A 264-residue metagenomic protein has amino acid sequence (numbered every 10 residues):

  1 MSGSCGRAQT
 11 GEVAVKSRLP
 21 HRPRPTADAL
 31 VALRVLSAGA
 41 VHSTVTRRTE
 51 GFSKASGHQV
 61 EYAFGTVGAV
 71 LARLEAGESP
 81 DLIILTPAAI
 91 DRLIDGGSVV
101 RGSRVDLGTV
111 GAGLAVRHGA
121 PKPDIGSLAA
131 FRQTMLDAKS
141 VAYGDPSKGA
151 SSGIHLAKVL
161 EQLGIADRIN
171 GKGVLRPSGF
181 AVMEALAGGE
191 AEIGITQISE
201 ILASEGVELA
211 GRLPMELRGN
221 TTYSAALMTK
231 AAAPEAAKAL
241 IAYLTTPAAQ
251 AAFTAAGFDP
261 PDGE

Functional and structural regions predicted by a protein language model:
C5, A14-G68, A72-E78, P87-G97 (+2 more regions): Exported/periplasmic ABC-transporter solute-binding proteins
D81-L82: Phosphopantetheine-dependent thiolation modules in NRPS/PKS and related acyl-activating systems
G102: Short active-site loop at a secondary-structure junction that contains or immediately precedes the catalytic residue(s)
